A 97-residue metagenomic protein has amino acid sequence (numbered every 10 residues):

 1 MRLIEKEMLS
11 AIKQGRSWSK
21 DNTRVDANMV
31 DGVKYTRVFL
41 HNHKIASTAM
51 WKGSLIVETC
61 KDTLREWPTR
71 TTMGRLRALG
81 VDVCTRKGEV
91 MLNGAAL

Functional and structural regions predicted by a protein language model:
M1-L97: Terminal leader/tail segments of proteins
